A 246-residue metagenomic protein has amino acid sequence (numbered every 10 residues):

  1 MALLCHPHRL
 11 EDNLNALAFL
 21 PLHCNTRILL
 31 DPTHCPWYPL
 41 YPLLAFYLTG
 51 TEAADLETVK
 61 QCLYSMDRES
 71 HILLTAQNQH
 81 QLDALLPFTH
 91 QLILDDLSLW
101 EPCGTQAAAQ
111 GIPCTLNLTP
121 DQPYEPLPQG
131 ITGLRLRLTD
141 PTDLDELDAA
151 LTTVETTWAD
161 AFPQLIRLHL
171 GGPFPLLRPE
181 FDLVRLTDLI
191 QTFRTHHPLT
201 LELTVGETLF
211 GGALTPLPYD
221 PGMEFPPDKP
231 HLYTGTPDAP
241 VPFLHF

Functional and structural regions predicted by a protein language model:
M1-L4: Generic N-terminal amphipathic, Lys/Arg-enriched alpha-helix
H8, P21-H23: N-terminal pre-catalytic "stem/leader" segment of glycosyltransferase-like enzymes
R27-H169, F193: Active-site-proximal beta-alpha core segment in soluble small-molecule metabolic enzymes
D148-F246: C-terminal active-site-proximal or functional interface alpha/beta core segments in diverse enzymes
